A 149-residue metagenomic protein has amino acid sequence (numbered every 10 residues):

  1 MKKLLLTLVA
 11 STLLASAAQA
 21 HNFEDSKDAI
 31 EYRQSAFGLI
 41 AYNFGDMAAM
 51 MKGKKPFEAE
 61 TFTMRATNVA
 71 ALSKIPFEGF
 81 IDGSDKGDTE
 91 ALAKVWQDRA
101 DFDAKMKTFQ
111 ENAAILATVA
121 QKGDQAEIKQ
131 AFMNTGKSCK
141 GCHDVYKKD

Functional and structural regions predicted by a protein language model:
M1-L4: Positively charged n-region of N-terminal signal peptides that target proteins for export
T7-A15: Bacterial N-terminal signal peptides
A15-N22: Sec/Tat signal peptide C-region and signal peptidase I cleavage site
A17, A113-A114, C139: A short hydrophobic/aromatic micro-motif that marks alpha-helical segments and, especially, helix-coil
N22-N134: Extracytoplasmic c-type cytochrome modules immediately beyond a signal peptide or single-pass transmembrane anchor
Q125-I128, D144, K148-D149: Long hydrophobic alpha-helices with heptad-repeat/coiled-coil character
T135-K147: The canonical Cys-X-X-Cys-His
